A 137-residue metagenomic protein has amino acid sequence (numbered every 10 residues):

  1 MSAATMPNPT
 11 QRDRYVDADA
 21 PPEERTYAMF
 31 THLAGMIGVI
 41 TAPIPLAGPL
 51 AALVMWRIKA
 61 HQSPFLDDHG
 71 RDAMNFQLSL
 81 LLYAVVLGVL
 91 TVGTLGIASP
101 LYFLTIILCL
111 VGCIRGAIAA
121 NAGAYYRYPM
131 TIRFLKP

Functional and structural regions predicted by a protein language model:
M1-E23, R133-P137: Low-complexity, intrinsically disordered extramembrane tails and loops of integral membrane proteins
R14, A18, Q62, G96-Y102: Short amphipathic alpha-helical segments at helix-loop
V16-P22, T26, F30, A34-I37 (+1 more regions): Membrane interfacial helix-start motif at the N-side
A28-L50, N75-C113: Hydrophobic alpha-helical transmembrane segments in multi-pass membrane proteins
A51-W56: Hydrophobic transmembrane alpha-helices of multi-pass, membrane-embedded glycosylation machinery
I58-L81, N121-R127: Amphipathic, cytosolic membrane-interfacial segments at TM-TM junctions
Q62-P64, V85, G112-I118: Transmembrane alpha-helical segments of integral membrane proteins
C113-P137: Cytosol/matrix-facing juxtamembrane amphipathic, basic-hydrophobic segments adjacent to a transmembrane helix
